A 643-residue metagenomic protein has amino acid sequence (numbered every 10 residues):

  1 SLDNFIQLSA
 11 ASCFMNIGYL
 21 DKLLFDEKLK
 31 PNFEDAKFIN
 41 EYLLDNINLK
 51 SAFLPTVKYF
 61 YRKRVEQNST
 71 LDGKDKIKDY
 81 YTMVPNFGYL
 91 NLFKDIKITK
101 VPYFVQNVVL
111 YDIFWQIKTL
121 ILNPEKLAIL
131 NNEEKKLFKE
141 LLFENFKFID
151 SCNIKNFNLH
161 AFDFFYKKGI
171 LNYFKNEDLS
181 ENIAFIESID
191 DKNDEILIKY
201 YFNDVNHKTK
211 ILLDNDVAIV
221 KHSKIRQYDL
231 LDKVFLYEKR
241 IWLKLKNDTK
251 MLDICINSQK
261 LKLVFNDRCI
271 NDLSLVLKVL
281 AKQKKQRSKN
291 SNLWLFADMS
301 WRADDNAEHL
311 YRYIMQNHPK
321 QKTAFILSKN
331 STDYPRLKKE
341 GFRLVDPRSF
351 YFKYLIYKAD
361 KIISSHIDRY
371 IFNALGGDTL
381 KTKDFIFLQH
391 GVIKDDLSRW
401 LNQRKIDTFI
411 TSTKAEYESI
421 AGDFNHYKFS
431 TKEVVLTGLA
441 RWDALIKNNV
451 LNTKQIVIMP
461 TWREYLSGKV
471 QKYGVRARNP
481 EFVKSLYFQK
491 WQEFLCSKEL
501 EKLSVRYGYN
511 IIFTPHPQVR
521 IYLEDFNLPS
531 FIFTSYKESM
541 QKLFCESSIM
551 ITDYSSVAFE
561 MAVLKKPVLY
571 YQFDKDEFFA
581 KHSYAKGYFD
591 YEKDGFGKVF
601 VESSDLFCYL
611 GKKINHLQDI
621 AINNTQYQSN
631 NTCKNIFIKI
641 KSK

Functional and structural regions predicted by a protein language model:
S1-M15, D75-K76: A recurrent flexible, glycine/aromatic-enriched loop bordering the glycosyltransferase active site that acts as
K30-P31, L49-F87, T119-E134: Nucleotide-sugar-dependent glycosyltransferase catalytic core
P31-F38, I314: Acidic donor-binding loop at a coil-to-helix junction in glycosyltransferase catalytic cores that engages
I198-K358: N-terminal pre-catalytic "stem/leader" segment of glycosyltransferase-like enzymes
K285, S291-L445, Y465: Active-site and donor-binding regions of nucleotide-sugar-utilizing enzymes
D304-H318, A440-D525, F600: Conserved catalytic-core segment of nucleotide-activated headgroup transferases in glycan assembly
S364-R369, K383-F387, E538-H582: A donor-sugar binding/catalytic signature common to diverse glycosyltransferases and related nucleotide-sugar
S430-T431, E524-S530, Y554-T625: Catalytic binding pocket for nucleotide-activated donors in carbohydrate/polymer assembly enzymes
